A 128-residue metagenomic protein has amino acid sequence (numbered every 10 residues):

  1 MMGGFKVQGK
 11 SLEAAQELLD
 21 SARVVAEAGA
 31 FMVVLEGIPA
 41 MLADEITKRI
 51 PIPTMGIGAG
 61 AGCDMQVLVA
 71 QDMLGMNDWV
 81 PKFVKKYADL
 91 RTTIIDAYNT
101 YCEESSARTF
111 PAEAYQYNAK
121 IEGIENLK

Functional and structural regions predicted by a protein language model:
M1-P81, K85-A88, T92-L127: Alpha/beta enzyme core
